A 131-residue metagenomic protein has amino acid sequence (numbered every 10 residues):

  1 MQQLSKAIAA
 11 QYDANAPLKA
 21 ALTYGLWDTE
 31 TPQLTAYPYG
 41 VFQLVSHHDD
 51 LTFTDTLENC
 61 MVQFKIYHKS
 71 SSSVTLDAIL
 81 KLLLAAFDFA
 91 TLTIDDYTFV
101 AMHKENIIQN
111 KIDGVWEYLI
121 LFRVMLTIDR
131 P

Functional and structural regions predicted by a protein language model:
M1-Q11, V45-N59, Y97-P131: Short, charged interaction patches at domain edges and termini
M1-T54, V74, A85, A90-D95: Small/polar-rich, solvent-exposed N-terminal microdomains that initiate assembly or binding
G40, V62, I120: A broad, low-specificity signal marking well-ordered, structured residues that form hydrophobic/aromatic
T56, A78-K81: "Short basic amphipathic alpha-helical interaction patches in structured regions
N59-Y67: A short small-residue
I66-S70, V124-L126: Short beta-strand-to-loop capping motifs
S71-A78: Short, conserved charged micro-motifs
